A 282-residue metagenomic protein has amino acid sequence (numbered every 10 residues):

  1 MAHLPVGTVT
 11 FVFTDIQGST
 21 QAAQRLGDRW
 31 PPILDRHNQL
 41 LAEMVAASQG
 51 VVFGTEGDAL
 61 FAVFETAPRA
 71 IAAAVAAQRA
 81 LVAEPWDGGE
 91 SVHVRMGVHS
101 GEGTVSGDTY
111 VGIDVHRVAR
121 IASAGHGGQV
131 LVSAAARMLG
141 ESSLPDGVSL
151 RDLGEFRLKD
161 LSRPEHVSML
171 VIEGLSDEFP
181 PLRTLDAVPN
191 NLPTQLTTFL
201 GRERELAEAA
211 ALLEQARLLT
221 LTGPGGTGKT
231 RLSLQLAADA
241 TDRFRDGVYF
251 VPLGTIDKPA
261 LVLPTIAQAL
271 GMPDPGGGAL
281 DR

Functional and structural regions predicted by a protein language model:
M1-A73, R79-A80: Catalytic NTP-binding/metal-coordinating core of nucleotidyl cyclase/transferase enzymes
L4-V6, K159, G225: ATP-binding glycine-rich phosphate-binding loop
L26, P85, L144, A240-F244: Active-site catalytic pocket residues across diverse enzymes, especially alpha/beta-hydrolases
R36, I113, G201-R204: A generic structural signal for residues located within well-ordered alpha-helices of large catalytic or ligand-binding
Q39-A42, F61-I172: Catalytic beta-strand-to-alpha-helix segment of the class III nucleotidyl cyclase homology domain
G57, H116, T230: Conserved G/P- and acidic residue-centered "switch" motifs that form tight phosphate/ATP-binding loops in soluble
G147-T197, R204, L213: C-terminal interaction surface of TIR/SEFIR-family domains
L185-R282: Walker A/P-loop phosphate-binding element recognition
